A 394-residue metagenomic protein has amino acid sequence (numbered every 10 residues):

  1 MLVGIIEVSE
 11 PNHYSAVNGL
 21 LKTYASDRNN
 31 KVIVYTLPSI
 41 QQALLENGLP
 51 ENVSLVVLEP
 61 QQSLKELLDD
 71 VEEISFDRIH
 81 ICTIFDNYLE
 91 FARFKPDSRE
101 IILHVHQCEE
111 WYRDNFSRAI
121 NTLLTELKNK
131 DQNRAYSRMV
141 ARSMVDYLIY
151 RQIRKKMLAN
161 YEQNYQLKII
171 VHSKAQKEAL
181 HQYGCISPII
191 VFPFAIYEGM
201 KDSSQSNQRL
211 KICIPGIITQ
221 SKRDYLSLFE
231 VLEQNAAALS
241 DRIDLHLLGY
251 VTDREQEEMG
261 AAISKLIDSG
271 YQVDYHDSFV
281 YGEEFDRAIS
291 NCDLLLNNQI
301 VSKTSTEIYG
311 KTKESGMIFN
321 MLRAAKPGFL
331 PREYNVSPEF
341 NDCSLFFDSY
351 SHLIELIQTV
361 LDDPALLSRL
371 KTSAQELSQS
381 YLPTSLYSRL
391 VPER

Functional and structural regions predicted by a protein language model:
I5, L68-Y88, E100-H106, L294: Short N-terminal targeting/anchoring amphipathic segment
I5-L20, T219-R223: A short, glycine/small-residue-rich beta-strand->loop->alpha-helix junction that serves as a flexible
V8-N12, K22, D27-K65, D69 (+1 more regions): N-terminal strand-loop element at the rim of the active site of nucleotide-sugar-dependent glycosyltransferases
V17, A195-K265, S269, Y275-E283: Conserved catalytic-core segment of nucleotide-activated headgroup transferases in glycan assembly
E109-Y112, A119-I169: Membrane-proximal helix-turn-helix segments that form the acceptor-binding/catalytic region of lipid-linked
R142, Y147-K155, N164-D202: Donor nucleotide-sugar binding/catalytic pocket of nucleotide-sugar-dependent glycosyltransferases
L295-F319, R323, P331-P338: Nucleotide-sugar-dependent
D348-E355, D362-R394: A charged, aromatic-enriched C-terminal amphipathic alpha-helix characteristic of glycosyltransferases across folds
